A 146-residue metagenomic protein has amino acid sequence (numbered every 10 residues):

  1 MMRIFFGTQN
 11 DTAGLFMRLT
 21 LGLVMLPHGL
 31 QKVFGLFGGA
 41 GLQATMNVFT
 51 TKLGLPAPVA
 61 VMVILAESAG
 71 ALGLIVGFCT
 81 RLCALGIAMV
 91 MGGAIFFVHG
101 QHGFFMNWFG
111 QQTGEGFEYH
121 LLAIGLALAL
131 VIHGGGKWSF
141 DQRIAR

Functional and structural regions predicted by a protein language model:
M1-L36, A57-L65, A69-R146: Extended, low-polarity transmembrane helix blocks
F34-L55, V59: Membrane-interface interhelical connector segments
